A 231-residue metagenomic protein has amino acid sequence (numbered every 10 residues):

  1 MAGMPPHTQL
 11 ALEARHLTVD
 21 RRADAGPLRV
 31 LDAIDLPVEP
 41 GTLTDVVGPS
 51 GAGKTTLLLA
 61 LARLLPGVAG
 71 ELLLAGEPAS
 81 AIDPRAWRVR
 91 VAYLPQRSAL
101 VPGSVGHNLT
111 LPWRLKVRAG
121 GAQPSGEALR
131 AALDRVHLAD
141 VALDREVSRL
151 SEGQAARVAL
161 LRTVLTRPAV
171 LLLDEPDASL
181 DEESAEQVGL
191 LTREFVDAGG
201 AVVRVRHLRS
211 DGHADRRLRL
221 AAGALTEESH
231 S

Functional and structural regions predicted by a protein language model:
A62: Helix-to-loop junction immediately C-terminal to a conserved catalytic motif
G67-P78, W87: Conserved ABC transporter NBD signature motif
R97, G103-G120, A128: Q-loop/switch helix immediately C-terminal to the Walker
Q123-A142: Conserved ABC ATPase "signature" region
E146-Q154: Conserved ABC ATPase signature
L160: Hydrophobic anchor residue at the start of the ABC signature
L171-E175: Catalytic Walker B motif of ABC-type/P-loop ATPase nucleotide-binding domains
